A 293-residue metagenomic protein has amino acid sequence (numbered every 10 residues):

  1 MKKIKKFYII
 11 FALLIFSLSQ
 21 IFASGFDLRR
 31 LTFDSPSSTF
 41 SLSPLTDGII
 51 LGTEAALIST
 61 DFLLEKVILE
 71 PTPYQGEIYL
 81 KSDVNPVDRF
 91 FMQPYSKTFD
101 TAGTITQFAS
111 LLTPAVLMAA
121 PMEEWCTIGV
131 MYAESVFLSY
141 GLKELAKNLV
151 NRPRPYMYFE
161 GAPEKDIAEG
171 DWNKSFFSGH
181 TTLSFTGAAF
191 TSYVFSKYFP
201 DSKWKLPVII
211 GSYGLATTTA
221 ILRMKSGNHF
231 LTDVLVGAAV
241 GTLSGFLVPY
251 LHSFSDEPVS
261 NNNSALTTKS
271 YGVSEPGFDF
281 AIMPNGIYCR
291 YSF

Functional and structural regions predicted by a protein language model:
M1-R29: Cleavable N-terminal export/targeting peptides
S24-L111, L149-E164: N-terminal transmembrane-helix/juxtamembrane module of multi-pass inner/ER membrane proteins
L42-T53, C126-S135, W204-G211, D233-V236: Alpha-helical transmembrane segments of integral membrane proteins
G48, G52-A56, T60, A133-L149 (+5 more regions): Hydrophobic, lipid-facing residues on alpha-helical transmembrane segments of integral membrane proteins
I50, L183, M283-N285: Residues that define the transmembrane beta-barrel architecture of outer-membrane proteins
D61, E65, L117, K143-N151 (+4 more regions): Membrane-water interface at transmembrane helix exits
L117-L142: Interfacial segments of alpha-helical transmembrane regions
E160-A281, Y291: Membrane-embedded catalytic cores of phosphoryl/pyrophosphoryl-handling enzymes
